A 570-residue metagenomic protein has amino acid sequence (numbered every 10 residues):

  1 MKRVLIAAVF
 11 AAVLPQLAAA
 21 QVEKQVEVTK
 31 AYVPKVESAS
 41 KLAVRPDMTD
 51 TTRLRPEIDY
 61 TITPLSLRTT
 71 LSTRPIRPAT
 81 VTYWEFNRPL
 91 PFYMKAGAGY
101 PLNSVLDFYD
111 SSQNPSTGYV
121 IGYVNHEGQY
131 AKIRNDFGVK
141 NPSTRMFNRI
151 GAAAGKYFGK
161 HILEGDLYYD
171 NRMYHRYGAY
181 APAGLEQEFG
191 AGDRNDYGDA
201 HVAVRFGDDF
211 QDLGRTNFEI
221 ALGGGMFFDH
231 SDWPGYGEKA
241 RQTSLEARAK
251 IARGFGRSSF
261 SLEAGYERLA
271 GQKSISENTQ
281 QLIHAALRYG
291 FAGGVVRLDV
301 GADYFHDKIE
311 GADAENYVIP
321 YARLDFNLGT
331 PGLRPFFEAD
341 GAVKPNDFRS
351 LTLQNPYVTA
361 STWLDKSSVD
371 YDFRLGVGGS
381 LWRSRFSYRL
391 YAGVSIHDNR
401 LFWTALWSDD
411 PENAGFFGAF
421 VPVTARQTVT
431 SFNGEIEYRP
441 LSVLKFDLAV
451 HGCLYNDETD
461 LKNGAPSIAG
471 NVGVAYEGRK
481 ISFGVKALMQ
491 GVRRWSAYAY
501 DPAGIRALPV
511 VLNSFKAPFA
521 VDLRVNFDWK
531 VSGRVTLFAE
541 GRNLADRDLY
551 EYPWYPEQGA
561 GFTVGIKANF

Functional and structural regions predicted by a protein language model:
T63-P64, F336, V525, V535 (+1 more regions): Outer-membrane beta-barrel "beta-signal"
I76, E85-M94, A98-F137, P142-I150 (+1 more regions): Outer-membrane beta-barrel translocator/receptor signature
R88-L90, L102-S104, T144-I150, R194-V202 (+9 more regions): Residues that define the transmembrane beta-barrel architecture of outer-membrane proteins
A98-Y100, H126-Y130, F158-K160, Y169-H175 (+17 more regions): Transmembrane beta-strands of outer-membrane beta-barrel pores
F108-S112, G122, A152-K156, V202-D208 (+11 more regions): Residues on the lipid-exposed face of transmembrane beta-strands in outer-membrane beta-barrel proteins
T117-V120, K160-E164, Q211-F218, F255-L262 (+7 more regions): Repeated loop/turn-to-beta-strand initiation elements of outer-membrane beta-barrel proteins
Q129-K132, D136-F137, N141-R149, D166-T216 (+1 more regions): Flexible loop and strand-edge segments within Gram-negative outer membrane beta-barrel domains
R349-K366, H397-Q427, C453-N471, Q490-K530 (+1 more regions): Outer-membrane beta-barrel domain signature, especially the mid-to-C-terminal portions of large Gram-negative OMP
